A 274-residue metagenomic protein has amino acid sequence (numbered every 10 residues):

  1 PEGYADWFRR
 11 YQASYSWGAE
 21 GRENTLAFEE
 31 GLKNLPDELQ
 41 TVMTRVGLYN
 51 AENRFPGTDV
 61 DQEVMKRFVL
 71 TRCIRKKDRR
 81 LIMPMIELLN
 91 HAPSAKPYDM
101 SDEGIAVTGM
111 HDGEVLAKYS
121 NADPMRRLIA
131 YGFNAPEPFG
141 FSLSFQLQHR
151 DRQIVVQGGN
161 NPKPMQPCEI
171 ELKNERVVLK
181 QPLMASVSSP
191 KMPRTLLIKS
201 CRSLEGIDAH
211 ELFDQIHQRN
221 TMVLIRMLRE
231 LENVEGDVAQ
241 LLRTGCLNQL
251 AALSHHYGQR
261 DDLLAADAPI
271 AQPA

Functional and structural regions predicted by a protein language model:
P1-A5, S120-N121: Short, surface-exposed secondary-structure boundary micro-motifs
G3, G18-G21, G31, G47 (+11 more regions): Residue-identity detector for glycine
G3-Y15: Compact, glycine/acidic-enriched structural inserts
Q12-A122: Catalytic core of the SET domain in histone-lysine N-methyltransferases, recognizing conserved active-site
M125-R127, Y131-A274: Charged low-complexity "KEKE/polyampholyte" interaction tracts
